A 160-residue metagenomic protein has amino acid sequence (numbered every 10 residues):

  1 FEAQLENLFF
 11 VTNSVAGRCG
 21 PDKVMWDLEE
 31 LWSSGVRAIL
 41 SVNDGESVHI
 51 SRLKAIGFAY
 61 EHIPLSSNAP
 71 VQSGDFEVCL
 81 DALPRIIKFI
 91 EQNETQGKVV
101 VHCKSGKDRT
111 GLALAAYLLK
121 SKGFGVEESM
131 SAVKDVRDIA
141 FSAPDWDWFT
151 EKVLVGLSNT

Functional and structural regions predicted by a protein language model:
F1-V100, S105, L112-T160: Cys-dependent protein tyrosine phosphatase-like superfamily
